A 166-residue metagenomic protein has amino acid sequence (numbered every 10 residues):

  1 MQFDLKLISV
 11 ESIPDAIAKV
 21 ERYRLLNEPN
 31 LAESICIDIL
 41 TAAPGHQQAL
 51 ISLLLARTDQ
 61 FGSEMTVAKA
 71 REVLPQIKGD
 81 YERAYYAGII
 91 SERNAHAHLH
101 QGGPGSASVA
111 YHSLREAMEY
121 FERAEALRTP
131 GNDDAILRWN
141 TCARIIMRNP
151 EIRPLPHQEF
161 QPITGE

Functional and structural regions predicted by a protein language model:
M1-D15, P75, S108: TPR-adjacent "capping" and linker segments in tetratricopeptide-repeat scaffold/adaptor proteins
M1-D4, S9, A126-E166: Terminal, low-structured helical/coil segments at or just beyond the last alpha-helical repeat
M1-L7, N30-C36, M65-E72: Repeat-mediated protein-protein interaction surfaces in helical alpha-solenoids
L7, L40-T41, E72-G79, E119 (+1 more regions): Conserved structural position within tetratricopeptide repeats
V10-D15, A43-A56, K78-G102, D133-I145: Amphipathic alpha-helical repeat scaffolds of TPR domains
S12-D38, P104-G105: Alpha-helical segment of the N-proximal tetratricopeptide repeat
D38-L74: Acidic (E/D-rich), amphipathic helical modules within compact regulatory domains
D59-Q76, Y86-R123, I145-I163: Short coil/linker segments at helix-helix boundaries
